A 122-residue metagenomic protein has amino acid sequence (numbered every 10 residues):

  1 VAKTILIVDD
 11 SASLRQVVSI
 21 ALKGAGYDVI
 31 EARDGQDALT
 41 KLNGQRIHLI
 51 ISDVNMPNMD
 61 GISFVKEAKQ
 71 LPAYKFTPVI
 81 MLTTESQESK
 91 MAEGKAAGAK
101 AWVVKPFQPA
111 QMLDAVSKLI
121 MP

Functional and structural regions predicted by a protein language model:
Q16-G24: Charged docking surfaces used in two-component/phosphorelay signaling
G26-R33, K41: Short hydrophobic/Thr-rich beta-strand motif most characteristic of the beta2 strand and flanking loop of CheY-like
R46-I51: Active-site beta3 strand of CheY-like receiver
M56: Receiver (REC) domain active-site loop signature in two-component systems and cognate sites in sensor histidine kinases
K100: Short, glycine/charged-rich "phosphate-handling" switch motifs in NTP-dependent and phosphotransfer domains
F107-V116: C-terminal output helix
